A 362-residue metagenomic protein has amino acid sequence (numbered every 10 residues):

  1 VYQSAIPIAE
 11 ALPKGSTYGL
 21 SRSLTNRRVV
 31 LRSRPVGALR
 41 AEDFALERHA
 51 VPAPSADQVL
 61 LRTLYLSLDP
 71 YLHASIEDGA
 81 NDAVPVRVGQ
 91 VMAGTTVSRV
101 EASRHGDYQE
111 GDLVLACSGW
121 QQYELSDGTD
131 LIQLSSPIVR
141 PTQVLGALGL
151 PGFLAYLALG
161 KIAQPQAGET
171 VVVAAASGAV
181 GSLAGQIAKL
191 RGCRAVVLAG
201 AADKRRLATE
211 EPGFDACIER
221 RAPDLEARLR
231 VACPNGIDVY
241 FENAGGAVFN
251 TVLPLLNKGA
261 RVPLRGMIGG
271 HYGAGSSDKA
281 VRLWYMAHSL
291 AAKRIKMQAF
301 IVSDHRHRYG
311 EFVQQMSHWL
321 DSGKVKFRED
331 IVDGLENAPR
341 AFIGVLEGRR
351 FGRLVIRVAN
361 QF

Functional and structural regions predicted by a protein language model:
A9-A11, Y18-L24, S303-F362: C-terminal hydrophobic helical "lid"/dimerization subdomain of Rossmann-like NAD(P)H-dependent oxidoreductases
P13-S21, S33-L64, V91: A short N-terminal beta-strand-loop micro-motif at the entrance of redox/enzyme domains
A50-L68, I76-W120: Glycine-rich beta-strand-centered segment in the early N-terminal region that forms part of a ligand/cofactor-binding
M92-R99, E110-A175, C217: NAD(P)H dinucleotide-binding glycine-rich loop of Rossmann-like/cofactor-binding domains, especially the beta1-alpha1
L145-P223: Mid-domain Rossmann-like dinucleotide-binding core that forms the NAD(H)/NADP(H) cofactor-binding site
L225-P234: Short amphipathic alpha-helix with an adjacent loop that forms part of the alpha/beta core around
F241: N-terminal Rossmann-like NAD(P) cofactor-binding module of classical short-chain dehydrogenase/reductase
A247-V325, A359-F362: Glycine-rich phosphate-binding loop and adjacent beta-alpha segment of Rossmann(oid) nucleotide-cofactor-binding
